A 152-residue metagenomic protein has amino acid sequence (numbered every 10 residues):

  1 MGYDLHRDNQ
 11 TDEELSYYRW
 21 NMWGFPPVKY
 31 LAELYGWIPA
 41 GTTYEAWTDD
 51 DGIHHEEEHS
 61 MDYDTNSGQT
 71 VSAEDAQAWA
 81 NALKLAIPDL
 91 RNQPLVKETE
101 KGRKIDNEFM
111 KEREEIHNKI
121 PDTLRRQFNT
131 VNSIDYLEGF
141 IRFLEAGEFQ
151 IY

Functional and structural regions predicted by a protein language model:
M1-Y152: Acidic (Asp/Glu-rich) sequence patches and key acidic residues that form negatively charged surfaces used
